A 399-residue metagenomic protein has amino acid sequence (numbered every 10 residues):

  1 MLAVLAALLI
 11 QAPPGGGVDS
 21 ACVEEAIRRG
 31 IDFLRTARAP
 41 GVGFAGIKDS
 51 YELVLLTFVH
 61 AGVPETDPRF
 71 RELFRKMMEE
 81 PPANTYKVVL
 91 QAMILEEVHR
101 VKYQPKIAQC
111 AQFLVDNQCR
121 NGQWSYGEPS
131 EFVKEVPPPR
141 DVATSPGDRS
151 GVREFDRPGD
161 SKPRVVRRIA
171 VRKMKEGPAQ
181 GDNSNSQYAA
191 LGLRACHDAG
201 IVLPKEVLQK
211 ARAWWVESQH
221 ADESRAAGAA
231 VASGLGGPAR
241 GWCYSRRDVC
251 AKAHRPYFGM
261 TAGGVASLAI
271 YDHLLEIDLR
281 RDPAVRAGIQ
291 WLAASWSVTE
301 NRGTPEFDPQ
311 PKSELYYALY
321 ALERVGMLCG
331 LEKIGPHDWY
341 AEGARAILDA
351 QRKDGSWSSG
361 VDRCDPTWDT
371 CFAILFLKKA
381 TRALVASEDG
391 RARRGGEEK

Functional and structural regions predicted by a protein language model:
M1-Q11: Sec-dependent N-terminal signal peptides
A12-R29, P40-T66, E80-Q112, N117-Q209 (+3 more regions): An alpha-helical repeat/solenoid feature that recognizes helix-turn-helix modules
R69-M78: Alpha-helical repeat scaffolds
K353-D354, K399: Helical anchoring/docking segments at protein termini
V385-K399: Gram-negative outer-membrane assembly/targeting C-terminal domains
